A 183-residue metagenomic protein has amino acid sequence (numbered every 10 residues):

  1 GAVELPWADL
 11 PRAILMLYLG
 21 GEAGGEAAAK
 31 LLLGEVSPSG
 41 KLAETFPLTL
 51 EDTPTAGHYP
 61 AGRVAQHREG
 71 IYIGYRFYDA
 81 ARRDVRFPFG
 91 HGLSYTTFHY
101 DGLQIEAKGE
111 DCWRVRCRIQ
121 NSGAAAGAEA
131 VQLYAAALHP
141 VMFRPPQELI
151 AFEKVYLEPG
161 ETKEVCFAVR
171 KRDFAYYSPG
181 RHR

Functional and structural regions predicted by a protein language model:
G1-A128, Y134, P159, P179: Secreted, periplasmic, or luminal enzymes acting at the cell surface/secretory milieu
A65-Q66, L138, I150-F152, H182: Short, intrinsically disordered/low-complexity patches at protein termini and at juxtamembrane boundaries
A124-V141, Q147-L149: Short acidic, flexible loop segments centered on an aromatic residue
A135-A137, V169-K171, R181: A short beta-strand motif that forms part of the nucleic acid-binding face of small beta-barrel RNA-binding folds
V141-Y177: Intrinsically disordered, low-complexity Pro/Gly/Ser/Thr-rich segments with frequent PxxP/GP/PP motifs and embedded
Y177-R183: Glycine/proline-rich low-complexity spacer/linker segments in large multi-domain proteins
